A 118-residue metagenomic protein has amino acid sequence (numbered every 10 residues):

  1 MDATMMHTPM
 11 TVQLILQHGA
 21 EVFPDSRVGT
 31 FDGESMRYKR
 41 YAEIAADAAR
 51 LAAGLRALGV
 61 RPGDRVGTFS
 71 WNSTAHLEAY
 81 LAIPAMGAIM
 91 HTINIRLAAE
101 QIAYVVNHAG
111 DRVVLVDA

Functional and structural regions predicted by a protein language model:
M1-M6: A detector for short, charged/polar N-terminal pre-domain segments
H7-T30, A46: A short N-terminal helical cap/helix-turn-helix that marks the beginning of AMP-binding/adenylate-forming
M10, A42-A46, R96, L115-A118: Conserved phosphate-coordination/catalytic loops
M10, E21, R61, N107-A109: Structured loop/turn residues at beta-strand edges in well-structured enzyme cores
I15-Q17, A57-L58, A85-A118: Structural core segment of the AMP-binding/adenylate-forming
V28-L81, A98-A103, N107: Conserved AMP-binding/adenylate-forming core of the ANL superfamily
